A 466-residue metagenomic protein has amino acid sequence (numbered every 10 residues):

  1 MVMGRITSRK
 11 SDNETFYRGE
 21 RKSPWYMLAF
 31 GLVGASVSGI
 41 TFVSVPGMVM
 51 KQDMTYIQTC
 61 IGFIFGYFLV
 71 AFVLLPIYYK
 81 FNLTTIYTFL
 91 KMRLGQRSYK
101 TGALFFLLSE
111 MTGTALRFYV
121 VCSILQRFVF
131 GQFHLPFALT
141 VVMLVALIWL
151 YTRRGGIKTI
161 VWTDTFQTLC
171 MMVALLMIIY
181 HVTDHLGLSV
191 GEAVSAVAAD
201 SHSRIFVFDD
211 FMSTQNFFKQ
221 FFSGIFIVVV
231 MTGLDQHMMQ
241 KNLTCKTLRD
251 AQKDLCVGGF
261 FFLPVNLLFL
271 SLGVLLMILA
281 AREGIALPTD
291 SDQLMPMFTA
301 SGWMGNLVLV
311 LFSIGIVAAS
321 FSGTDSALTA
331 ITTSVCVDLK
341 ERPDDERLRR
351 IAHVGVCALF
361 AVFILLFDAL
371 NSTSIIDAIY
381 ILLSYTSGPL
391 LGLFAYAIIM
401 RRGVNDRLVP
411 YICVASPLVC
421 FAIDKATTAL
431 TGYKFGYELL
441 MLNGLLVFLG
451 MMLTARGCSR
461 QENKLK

Functional and structural regions predicted by a protein language model:
M1, S38, V70, I148 (+9 more regions): Alpha-helical transmembrane segments of multipass membrane proteins
M1-F42, T152-G155, T168, A174 (+1 more regions): Membrane-interface "cap" regions at the ends of multi-pass membrane proteins
M1-G4, R407-K466: A generic transmembrane alpha-helix motif of multi-pass inner-membrane proteins
M1-S11, L28-P46, G62-T84, A146-L147 (+1 more regions): Juxtamembrane transmembrane-helix boundary signature
V2-R9, E110-F118, C122-L139, L150-R153 (+5 more regions): Hydrophobic alpha-helical segments and their helix-loop junctions in multi-pass secondary transporters
S8-E14, P343, N371-D377, G392-L408: Alpha-helical transmembrane segments
S23-L32, R93-G102, Q167-Y180, F260-F262 (+2 more regions): Small-residue-rich segments of transmembrane alpha-helices in multi-pass membrane proteins, especially helix faces
K51-R154, N242-I381: Helix-loop-helix junctions that connect adjacent transmembrane helices in secondary transporters/permeases, recognized
